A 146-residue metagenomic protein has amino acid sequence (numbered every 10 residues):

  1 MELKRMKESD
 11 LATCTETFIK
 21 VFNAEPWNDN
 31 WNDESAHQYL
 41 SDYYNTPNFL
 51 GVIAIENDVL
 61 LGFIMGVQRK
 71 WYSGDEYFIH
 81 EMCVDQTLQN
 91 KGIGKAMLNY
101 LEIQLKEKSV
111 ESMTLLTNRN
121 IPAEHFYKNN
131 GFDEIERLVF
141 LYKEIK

Functional and structural regions predicted by a protein language model:
M1-E16: A short beta-loop-alpha structural element at the N-terminal edge of CoA-dependent acyl/N-acetyltransferase catalytic
I19-S41: Conserved GNAT-fold acetyl-CoA-binding loop/helix
S41-I53: A short helix-loop-beta-strand connector motif used in the catalytic cores of GNAT acetyltransferases and, in some
I53, V59-Q68, F78, C83: Conserved beta-strand in the GNAT
R69-I79, Q89, E134-R137: A conserved beta-turn-beta hairpin within the catalytic core of GNAT-like acetyltransferases that forms part
V84, N90-I103, N129: Conserved acetyl-CoA-binding loop-helix of GNAT-fold acetyltransferases
K95, R119-R137, K143: Conserved active-site alpha-helix within GNAT-family acetyltransferase domains
L98, K106-T117: Conserved GNAT acetyl-CoA-binding A-motif
